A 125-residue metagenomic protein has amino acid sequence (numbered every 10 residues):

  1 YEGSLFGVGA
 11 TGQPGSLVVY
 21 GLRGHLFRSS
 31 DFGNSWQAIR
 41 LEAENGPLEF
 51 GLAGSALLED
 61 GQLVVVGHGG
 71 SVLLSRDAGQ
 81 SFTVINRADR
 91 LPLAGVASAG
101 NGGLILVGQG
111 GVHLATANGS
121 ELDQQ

Functional and structural regions predicted by a protein language model:
Y1-Q125: Residue-level hotspots at or immediately adjacent to binding/recognition sites across diverse folds
